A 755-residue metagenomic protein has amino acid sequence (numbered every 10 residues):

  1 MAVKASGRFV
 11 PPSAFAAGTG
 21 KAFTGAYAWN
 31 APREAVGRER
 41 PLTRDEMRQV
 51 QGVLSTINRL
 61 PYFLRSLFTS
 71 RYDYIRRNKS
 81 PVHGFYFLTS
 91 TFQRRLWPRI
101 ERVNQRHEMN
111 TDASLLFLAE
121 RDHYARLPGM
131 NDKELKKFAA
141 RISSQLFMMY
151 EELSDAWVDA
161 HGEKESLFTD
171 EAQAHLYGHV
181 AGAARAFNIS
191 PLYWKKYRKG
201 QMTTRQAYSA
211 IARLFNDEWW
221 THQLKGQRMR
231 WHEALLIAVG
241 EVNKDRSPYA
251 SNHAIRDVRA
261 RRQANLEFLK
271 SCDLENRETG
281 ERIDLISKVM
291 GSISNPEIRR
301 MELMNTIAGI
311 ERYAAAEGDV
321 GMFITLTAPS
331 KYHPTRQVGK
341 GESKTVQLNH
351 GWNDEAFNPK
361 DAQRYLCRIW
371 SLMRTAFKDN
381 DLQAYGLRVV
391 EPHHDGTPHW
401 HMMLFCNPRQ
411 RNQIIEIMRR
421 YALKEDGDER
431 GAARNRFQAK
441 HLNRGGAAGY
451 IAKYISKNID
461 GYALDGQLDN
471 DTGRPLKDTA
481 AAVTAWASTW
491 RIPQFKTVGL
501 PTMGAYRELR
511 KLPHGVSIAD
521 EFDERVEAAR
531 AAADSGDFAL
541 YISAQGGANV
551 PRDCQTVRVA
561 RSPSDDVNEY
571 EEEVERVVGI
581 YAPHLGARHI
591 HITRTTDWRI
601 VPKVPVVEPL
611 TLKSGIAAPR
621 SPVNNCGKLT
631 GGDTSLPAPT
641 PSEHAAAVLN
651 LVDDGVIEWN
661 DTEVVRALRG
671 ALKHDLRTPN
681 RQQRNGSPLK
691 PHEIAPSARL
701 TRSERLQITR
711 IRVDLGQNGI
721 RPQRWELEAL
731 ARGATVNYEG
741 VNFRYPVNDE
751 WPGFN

Functional and structural regions predicted by a protein language model:
M1-G396, P408-N755: Right-hand nucleic-acid polymerase module
M403-N407: Short hydrophobic/aromatic beta-strand micro-patches that form the beta-sheet surface supporting nucleotide- or nucleic
